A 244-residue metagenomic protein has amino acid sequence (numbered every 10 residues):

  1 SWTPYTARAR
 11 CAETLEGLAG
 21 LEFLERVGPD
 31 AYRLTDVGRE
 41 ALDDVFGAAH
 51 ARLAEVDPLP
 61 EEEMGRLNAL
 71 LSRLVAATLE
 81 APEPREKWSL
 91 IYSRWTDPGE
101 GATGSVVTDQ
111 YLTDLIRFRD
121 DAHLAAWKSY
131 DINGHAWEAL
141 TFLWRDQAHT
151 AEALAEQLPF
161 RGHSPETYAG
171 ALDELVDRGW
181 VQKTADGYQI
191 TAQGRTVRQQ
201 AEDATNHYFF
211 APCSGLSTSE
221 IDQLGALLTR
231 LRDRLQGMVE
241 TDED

Functional and structural regions predicted by a protein language model:
S1-A153, A169, T241-D244: Phosphate/adenylate-binding glycine loop and adjacent helical scaffold
T3, L124-K128, Q193, L216 (+1 more regions): Non-transmembrane, amphipathic alpha-helical segments
T6, H163, L216-S219: Short coil/turn linker and secondary-structure boundary residues
L15, L172, G225-L228: A generic alpha-helix structural signal
A19-G20, L24-M64, E174-I221: Charged, amphipathic alpha-helical coiled-coil/dimerization segments
A126-Q189, Q193-Q199, H207: A contiguous, surface-oriented mixed alpha/beta subdomain in the mid-to-C-terminal portion of proteins that forms
A211-D244: C-terminal structured domains
